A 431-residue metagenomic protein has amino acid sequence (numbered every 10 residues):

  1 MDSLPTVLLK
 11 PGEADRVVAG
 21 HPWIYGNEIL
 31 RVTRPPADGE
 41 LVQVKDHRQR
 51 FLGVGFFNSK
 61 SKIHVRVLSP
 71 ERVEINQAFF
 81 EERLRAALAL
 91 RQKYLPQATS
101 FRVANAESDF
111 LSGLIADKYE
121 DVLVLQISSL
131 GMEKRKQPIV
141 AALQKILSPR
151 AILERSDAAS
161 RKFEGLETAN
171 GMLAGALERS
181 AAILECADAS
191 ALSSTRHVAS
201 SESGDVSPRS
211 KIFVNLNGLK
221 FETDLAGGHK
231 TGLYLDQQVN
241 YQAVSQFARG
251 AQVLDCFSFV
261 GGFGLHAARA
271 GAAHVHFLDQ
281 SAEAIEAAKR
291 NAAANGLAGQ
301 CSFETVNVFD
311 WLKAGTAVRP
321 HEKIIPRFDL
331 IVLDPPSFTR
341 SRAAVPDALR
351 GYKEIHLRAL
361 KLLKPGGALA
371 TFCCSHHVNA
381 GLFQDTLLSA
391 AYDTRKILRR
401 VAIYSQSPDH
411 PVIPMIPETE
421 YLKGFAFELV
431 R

Functional and structural regions predicted by a protein language model:
M1-A174, R209-Q246: RNA-binding accessory domains that recognize and position tRNA/RNA substrates
G250-F257: Conserved class I S-adenosyl-L-methionine
V260-A272: Conserved SAM-binding loop of SAM-dependent methyltransferases across substrates and taxa, primarily the Class I
H274-D279: Conserved SAM-binding motif I beta-strand of class I
E286-P326: S-adenosyl-L-methionine
R327, E354, A368-R431: C-terminal catalytic and target-recognition region of SAM-dependent MTase-like enzymes, primarily methyltransferases
F328-R358: Mobile active-site "lid"/loop adjacent to the S-adenosyl-L-methionine
